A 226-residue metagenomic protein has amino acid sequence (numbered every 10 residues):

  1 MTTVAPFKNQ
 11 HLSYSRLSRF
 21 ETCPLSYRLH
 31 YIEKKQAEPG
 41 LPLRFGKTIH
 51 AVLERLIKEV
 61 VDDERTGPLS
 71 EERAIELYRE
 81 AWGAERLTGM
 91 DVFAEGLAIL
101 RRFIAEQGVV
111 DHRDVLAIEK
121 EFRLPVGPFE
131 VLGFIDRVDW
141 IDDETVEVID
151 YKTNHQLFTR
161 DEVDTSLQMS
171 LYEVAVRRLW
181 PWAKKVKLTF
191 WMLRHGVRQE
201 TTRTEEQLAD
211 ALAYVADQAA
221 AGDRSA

Functional and structural regions predicted by a protein language model:
M1-L43: C-terminal, charged and often intrinsically disordered regions of DNA end-processing helicases and nucleases
F7, H11, D143, V174-A226: Metal-dependent nuclease catalytic regions and adjoining charged, substrate-binding loops involved in nucleic-acid end
R19-Y27, T48-H50, R65-A81, A183-L193: Short, compositionally biased low-complexity segments
Y27-E33, I149-T153, T189-Q199: Short acidic (Asp/Glu) and glycine-rich catalytic loops that position anionic groups and cofactors
E33-P42, E59-R65, E85-T88, F158-D161: Short, polar/flexible loop-turn hinges at active-site or ligand-entry regions and domain interfaces
L41, F45, I49, V92 (+3 more regions): Hydrophobic (often cysteine-bearing) scaffold residues that line and stabilize catalytic clefts of nucleotide/cofactor
V52-E121, P125, T202: A non-catalytic, helix-rich entry segment at domain boundaries
A117-L179: Non-catalytic protein-protein interaction segments used by genome-maintenance enzymes to assemble and couple activities
